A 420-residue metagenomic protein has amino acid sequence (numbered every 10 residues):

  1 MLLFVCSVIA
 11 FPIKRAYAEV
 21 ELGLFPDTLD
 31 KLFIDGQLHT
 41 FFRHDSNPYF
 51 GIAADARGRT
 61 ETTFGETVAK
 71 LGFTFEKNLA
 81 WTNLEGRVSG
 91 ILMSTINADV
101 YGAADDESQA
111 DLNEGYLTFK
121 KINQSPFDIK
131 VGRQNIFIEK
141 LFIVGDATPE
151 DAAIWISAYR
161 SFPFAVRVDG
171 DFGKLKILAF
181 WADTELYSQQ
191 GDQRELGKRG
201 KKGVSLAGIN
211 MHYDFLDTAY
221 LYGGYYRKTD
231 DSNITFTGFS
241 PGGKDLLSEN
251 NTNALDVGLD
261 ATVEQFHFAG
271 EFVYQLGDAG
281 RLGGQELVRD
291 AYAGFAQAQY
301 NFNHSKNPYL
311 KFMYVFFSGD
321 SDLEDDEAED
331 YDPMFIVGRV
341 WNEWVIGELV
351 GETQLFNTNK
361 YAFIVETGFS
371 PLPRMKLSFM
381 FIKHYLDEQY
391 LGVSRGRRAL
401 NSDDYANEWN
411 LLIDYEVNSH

Functional and structural regions predicted by a protein language model:
M1-A10: Bacterial N-terminal signal peptides
F11-K130, V166-F172, I177, N251 (+6 more regions): Beta-barrel outer-membrane channel/assembly domains of diderm bacteria
L32, I138-L141, G319-L323: Secretory-pathway/luminal and periplasmic proteins that interact with or process carbohydrate-rich
R43, N47, D55-R59, N97-A110 (+2 more regions): Surface-exposed coil loops of outer-membrane beta-barrel proteins
P48-F50, R227-P241, Y274-R281, E286 (+1 more regions): Outer-membrane beta-barrel translocator/channel fold
S89, G132-Q134, V315-F317: Short loop/turn motifs enriched for small/polar and acidic residues
I234, D322-D325, Q389-G392: Short, well-ordered secondary-structure micro-motifs
Q285-V340, G351: Long, well-ordered mid-to-C-terminal structural blocks that present hydrophobic/aromatic surfaces
